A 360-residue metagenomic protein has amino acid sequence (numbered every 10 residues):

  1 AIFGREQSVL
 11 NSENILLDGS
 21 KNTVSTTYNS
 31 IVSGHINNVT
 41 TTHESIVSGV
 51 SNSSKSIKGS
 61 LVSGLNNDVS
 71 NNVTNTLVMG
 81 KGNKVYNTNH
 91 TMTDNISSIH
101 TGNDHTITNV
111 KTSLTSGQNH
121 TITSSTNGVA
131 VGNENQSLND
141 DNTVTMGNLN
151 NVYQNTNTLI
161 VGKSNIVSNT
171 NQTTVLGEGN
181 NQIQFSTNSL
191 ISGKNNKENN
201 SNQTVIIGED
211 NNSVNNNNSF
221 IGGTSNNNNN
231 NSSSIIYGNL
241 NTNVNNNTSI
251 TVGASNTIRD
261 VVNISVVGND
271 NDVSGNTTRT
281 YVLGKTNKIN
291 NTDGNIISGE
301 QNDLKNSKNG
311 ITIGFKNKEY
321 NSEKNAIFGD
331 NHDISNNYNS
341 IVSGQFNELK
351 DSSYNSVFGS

Functional and structural regions predicted by a protein language model:
A1-S360: Glycine- and small/polar-enriched repetitive beta-structure motifs of secreted/surface proteins
